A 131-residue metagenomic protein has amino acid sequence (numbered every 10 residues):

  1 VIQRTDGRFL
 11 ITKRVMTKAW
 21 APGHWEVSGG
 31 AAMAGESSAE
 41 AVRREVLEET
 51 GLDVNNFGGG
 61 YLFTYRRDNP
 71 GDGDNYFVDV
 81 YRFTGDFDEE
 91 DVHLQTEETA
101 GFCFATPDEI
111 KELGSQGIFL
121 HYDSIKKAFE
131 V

Functional and structural regions predicted by a protein language model:
V1-Q3, G51-D53: Short, conserved, surface-exposed binding loops centered on an aromatic residue
I2-T5, F83-G85: Active-site beta-strand termini and strand-to-loop segments that position acidic
R4-E48: Conserved Nudix-box catalytic region and its N-terminal flanking loop in Nudix hydrolases and closely related
K18, P22-G23, Y61-D68, D72-V131: Nudix hydrolase/Nudix homology domain
M33-G35, R44-E45, F57-G58, G117 (+1 more regions): Short, intrinsically disordered/low-complexity patches at protein termini and at juxtamembrane boundaries
D53-F63: A short coil-to-beta-strand element that immediately follows conserved catalytic motifs
